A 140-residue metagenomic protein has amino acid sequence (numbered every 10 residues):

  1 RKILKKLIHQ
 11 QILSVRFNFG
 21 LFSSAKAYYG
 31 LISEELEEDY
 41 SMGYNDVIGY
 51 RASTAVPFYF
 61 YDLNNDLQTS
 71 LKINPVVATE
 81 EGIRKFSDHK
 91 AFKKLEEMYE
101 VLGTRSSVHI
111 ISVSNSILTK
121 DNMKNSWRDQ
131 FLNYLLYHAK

Functional and structural regions predicted by a protein language model:
I3-G103: Active-site-adjacent pocket scaffolds in enzyme catalytic domains
L4-I8, A55-V56, F92-K140: C-terminal domain-boundary segment and adjacent tail
